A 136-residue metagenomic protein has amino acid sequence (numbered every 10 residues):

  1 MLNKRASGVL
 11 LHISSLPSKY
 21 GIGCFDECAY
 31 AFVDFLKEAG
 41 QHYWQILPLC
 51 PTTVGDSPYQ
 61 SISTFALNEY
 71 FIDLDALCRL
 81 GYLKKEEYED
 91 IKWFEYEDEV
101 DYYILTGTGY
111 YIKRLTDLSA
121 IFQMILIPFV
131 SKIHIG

Functional and structural regions predicted by a protein language model:
L2-G136: Acidic/aromatic-lined carbohydrate-recognition and catalytic surfaces of CAZymes acting on diverse glycans
